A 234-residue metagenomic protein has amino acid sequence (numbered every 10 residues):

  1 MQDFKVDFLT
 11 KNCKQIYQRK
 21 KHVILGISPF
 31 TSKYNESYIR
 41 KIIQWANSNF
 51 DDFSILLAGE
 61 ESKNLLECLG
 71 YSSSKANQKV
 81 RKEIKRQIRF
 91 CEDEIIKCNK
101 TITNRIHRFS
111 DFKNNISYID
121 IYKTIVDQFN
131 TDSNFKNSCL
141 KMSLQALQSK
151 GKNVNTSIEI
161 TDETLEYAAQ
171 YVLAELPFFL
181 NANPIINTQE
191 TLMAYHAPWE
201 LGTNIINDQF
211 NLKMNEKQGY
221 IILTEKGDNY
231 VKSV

Functional and structural regions predicted by a protein language model:
M1-V234: Compositional signal for N-terminal targeting/processing segments
